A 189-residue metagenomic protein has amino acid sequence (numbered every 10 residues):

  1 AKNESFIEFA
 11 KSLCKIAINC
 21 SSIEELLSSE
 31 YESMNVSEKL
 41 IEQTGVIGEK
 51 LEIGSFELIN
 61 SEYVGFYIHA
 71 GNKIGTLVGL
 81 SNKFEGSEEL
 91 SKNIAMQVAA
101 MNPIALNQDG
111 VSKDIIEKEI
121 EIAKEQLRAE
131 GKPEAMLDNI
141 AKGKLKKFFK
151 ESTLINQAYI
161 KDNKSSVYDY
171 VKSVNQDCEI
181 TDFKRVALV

Functional and structural regions predicted by a protein language model:
A1-V189: N-terminal assembly/interaction segments in proteins that build large macromolecular machines
